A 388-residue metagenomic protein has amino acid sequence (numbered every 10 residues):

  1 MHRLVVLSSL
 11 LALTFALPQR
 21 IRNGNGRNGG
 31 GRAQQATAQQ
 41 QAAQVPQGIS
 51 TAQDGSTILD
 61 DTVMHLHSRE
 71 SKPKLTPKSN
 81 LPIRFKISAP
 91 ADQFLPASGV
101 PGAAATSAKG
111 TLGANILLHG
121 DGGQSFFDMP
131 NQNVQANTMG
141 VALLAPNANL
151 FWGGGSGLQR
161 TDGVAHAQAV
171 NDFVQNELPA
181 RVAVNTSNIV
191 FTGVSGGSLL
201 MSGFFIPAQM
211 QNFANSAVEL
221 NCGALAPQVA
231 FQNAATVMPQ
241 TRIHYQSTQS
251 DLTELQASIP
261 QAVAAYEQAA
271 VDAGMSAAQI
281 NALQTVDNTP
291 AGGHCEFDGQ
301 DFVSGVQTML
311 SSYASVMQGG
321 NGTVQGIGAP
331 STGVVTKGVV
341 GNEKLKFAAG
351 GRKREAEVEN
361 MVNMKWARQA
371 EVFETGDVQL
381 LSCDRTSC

Functional and structural regions predicted by a protein language model:
H2-V5, L13-G113, A278, Q325-C388: A domain-start/cap signature at the N-terminus of enzymes
L112, H119-G123: Active-site glycine-rich loops that stabilize anionic/oxyanionic intermediates across multiple enzyme folds
L117-G120, A142: Structural cue for short, hydrophobic secondary-structure segments
V134, A142-Q168: Cap/lid segment of the alpha/beta-hydrolase catalytic domain
G157-T186: Alpha/beta-hydrolase active-site loop
T192-M201: Gly/Ala-rich beta-loop-alpha elbow adjacent to hydrolase catalytic centers
G203-S216: Conserved hydrolase catalytic core segment
F213-G319: The feature captures the conserved acid-bearing segment of alpha/beta-hydrolase catalytic domains
